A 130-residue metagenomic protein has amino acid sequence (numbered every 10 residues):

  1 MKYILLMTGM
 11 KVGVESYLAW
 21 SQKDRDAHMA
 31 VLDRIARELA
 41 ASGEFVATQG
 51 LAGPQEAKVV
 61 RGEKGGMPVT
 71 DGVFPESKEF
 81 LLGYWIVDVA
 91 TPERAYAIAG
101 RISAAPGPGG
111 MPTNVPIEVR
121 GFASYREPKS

Functional and structural regions predicted by a protein language model:
M1-S130: Conserved, structured core segments of small domains
